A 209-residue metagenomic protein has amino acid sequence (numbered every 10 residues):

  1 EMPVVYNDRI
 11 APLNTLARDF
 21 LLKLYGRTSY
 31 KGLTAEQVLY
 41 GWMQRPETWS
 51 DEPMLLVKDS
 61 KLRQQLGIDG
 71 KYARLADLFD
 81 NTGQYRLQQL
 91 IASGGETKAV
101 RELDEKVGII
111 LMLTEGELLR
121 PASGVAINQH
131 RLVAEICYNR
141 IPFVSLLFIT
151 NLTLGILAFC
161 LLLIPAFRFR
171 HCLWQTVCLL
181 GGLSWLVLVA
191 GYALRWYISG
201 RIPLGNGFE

Functional and structural regions predicted by a protein language model:
E1-I141: Soluble extramembrane regions of membrane proteins in the secretory/endomembrane system
L132-E209: Core alpha-helical transmembrane segments of integral membrane proteins
